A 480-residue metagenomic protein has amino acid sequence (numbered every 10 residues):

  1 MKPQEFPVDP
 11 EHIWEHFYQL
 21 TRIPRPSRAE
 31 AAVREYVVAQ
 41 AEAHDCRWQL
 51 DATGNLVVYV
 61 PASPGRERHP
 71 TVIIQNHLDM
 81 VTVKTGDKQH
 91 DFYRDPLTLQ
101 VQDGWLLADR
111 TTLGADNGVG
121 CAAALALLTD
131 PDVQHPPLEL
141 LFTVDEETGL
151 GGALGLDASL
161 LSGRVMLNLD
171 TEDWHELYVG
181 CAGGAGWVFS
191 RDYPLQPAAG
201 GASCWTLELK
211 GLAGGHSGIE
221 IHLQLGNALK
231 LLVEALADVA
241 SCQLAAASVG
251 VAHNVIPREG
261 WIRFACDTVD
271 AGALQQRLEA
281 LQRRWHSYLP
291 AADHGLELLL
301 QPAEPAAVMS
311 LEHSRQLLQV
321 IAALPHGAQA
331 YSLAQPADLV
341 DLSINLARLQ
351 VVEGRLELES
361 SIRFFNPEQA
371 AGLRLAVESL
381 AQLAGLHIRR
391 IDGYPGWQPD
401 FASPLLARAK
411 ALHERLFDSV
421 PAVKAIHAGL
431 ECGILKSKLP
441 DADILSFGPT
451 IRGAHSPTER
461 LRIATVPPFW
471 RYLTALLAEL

Functional and structural regions predicted by a protein language model:
Q4-W105: Acidic/His- and Gly-rich active-site-bordering loop/insert found across diverse amide/peptide-bond hydrolases
I13, L342-S343, A347-L356, S361 (+1 more regions): Zn-dependent metallopeptidase/amidohydrolase metal-coordination segment
Y18-R22, W261-R263, E297-M309, N345-L349 (+2 more regions): A short beta-alpha structural unit
R66-R164, S314, P325-H326, S332 (+3 more regions): Active-site metal-coordination/substrate-binding segment of hydrolases, especially metallo-dependent peptidases
P136-A228, L236: Fold-level recognition of mixed alpha/beta catalytic cores in primary-metabolism enzymes, strongest
S159, L225-V239, D270-A271, R315-P325 (+4 more regions): His/Asp/Glu-rich mid-to-C-terminal helical/loop segments that flank catalytic regions of hydrolases
H222, H253-A328: A conserved active-site cap/scaffold subdomain adjacent to cofactor or substrate pockets
S241-V251, A334-Q350: A structural supersecondary motif
